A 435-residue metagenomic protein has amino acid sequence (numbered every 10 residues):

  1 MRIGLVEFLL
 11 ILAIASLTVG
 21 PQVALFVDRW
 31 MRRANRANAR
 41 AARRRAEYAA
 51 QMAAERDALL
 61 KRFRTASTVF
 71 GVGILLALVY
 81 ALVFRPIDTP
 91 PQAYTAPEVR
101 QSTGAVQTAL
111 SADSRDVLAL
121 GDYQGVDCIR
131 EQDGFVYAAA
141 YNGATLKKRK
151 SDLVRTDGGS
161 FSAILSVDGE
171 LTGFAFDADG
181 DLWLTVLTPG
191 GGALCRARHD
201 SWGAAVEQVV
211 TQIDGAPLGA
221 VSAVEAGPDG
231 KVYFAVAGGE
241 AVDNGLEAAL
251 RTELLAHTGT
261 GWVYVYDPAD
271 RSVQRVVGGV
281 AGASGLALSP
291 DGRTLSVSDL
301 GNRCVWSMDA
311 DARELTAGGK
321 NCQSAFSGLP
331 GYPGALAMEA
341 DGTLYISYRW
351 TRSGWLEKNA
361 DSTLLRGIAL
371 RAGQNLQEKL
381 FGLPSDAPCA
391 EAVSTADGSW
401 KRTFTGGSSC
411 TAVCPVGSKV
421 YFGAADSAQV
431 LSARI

Functional and structural regions predicted by a protein language model:
Q92, Y141-K148, F234-T258, R349-P384: Short, conserved, GDST-rich strand-edge loop motifs in beta-rich repeat architectures
A93-G125, A396-R402: A short helix->beta-strand "capping" segment at the edge of beta-propeller domains
R115-S151, S408-A412: Beta-strand-rich domains and repeat architectures in extracellular enzymes and scaffolds, especially beta-propellers
V117-D122, A163-D168, V209-A216, R275-A281 (+2 more regions): Surface loop/turn motifs at the tips and blade-to-blade linkers of beta-strand repeat domains
E131-G134, F176-D179, A226-D229, P290-G292 (+2 more regions): Residue-level detector of Asp-centered blade-edge/turn motifs that repeat once per structural unit in beta-propeller
A138-A139, W183-T185, Y233-A235, V297-S298 (+2 more regions): Residue position within the beta-strands of beta-propeller blades
N142-G143, K148-G192, V210-I213: Blade-loop segments of beta-propeller domains
T185-G227, F234-R251: Asp-box/WD-like beta-propeller blade repeats and closely related beta-sheet repeat scaffolds
